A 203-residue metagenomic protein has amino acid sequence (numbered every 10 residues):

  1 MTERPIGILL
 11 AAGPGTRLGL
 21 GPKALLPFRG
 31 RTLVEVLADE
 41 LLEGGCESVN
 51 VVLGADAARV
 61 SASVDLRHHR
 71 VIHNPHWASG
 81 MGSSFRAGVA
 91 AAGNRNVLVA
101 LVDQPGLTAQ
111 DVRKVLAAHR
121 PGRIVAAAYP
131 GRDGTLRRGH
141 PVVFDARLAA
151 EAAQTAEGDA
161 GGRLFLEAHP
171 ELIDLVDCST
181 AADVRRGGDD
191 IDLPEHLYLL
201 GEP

Functional and structural regions predicted by a protein language model:
M1-L20: N-terminal nucleotide-binding beta1-loop-alpha1 segment
T2-E3, G7, Q154-P203: Conserved alpha/beta core of the MobA/IspD/sugar-nucleotide pyrophosphorylase nucleotidyltransferase superfamily
R4-L9, V34, S48-V51: Hydrophobic targeting segments
G21, G45, D65-H68, F144 (+1 more regions): Short, structured coil segments at secondary-structure junctions
G21-R31: Short alpha-helical oligomerization interface
L33-S48, A87-A91: A short, N-terminal amphipathic alpha-helix
G44-R70: Acidic donor-binding segment of Leloir-type glycosyltransferases
N74-Q154: Conserved beta-loop-beta/alpha segment of the NTase-like Rossmann-fold superfamily that binds/positions NTPs
